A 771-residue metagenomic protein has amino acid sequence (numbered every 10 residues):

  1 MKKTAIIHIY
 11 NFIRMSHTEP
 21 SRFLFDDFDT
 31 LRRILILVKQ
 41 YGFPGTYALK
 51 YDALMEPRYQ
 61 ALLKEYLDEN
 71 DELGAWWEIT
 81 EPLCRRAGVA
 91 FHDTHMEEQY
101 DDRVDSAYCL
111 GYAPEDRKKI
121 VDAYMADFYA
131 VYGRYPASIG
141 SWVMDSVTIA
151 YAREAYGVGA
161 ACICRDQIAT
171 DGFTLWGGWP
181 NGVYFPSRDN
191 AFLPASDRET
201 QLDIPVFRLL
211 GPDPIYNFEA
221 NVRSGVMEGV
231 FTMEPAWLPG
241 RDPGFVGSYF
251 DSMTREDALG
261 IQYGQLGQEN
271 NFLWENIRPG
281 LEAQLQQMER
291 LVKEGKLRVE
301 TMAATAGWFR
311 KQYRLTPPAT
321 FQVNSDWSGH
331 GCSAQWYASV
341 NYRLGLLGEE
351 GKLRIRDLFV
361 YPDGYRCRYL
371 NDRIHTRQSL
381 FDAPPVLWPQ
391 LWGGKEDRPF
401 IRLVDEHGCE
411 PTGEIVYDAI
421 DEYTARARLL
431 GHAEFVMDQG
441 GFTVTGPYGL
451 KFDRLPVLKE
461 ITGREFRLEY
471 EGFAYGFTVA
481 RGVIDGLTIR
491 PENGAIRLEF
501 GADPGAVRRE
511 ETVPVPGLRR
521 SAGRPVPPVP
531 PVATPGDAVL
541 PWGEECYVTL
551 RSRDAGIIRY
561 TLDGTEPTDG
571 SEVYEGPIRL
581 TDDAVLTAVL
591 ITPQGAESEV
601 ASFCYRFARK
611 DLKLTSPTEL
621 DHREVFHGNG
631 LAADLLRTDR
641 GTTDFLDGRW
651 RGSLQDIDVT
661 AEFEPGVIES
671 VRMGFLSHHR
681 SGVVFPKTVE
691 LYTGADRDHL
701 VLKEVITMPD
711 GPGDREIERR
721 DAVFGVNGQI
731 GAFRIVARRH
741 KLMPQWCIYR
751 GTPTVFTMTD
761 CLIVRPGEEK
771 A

Functional and structural regions predicted by a protein language model:
M1-E69, Q262-Q265, A334-V340, G345: Active-site beta->alpha N-cap acidic-glycine motif
F12-R22, D29-Y41, A126-Y135, A191-T305: Catalytic grooves of carbohydrate-active enzymes
D52-V143, E199-F231, L259-F272: Metal-dependent polysaccharide deacetylase catalytic core of the NodB/CE4 family, i.e., the active-site-bearing domain
A113-R188: Catalytic domains of cell-wall/extracellular-matrix polysaccharide-remodeling enzymes, centered on de-N-acetylation
L346-T424, L430-G431: Acidic-aromatic substrate-binding/catalytic surfaces of carbohydrate-active enzymes
R520-G630, D634, D639: Low-complexity, disordered linker/stalk regions enriched in Pro/Thr/Ser/Gly
G523-V529, T534, A601-P665, L676-F685 (+2 more regions): Disordered, acidic Ser/Thr/Pro-rich linker "stalks" and the adjacent N-terminal cap of the next globular domain
Q655, H679-A771: Trp- and acidic/polar-enriched beta-sheet ligand-binding modules for extracellular glycan and matrix recognition
